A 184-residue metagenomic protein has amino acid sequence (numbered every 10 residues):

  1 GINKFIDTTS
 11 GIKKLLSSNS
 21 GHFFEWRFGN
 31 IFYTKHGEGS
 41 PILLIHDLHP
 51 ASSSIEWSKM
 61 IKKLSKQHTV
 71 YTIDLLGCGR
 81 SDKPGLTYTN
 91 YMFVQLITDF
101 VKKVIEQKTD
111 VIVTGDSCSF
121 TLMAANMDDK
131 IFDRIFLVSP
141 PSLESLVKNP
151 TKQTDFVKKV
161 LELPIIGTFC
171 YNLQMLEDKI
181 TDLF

Functional and structural regions predicted by a protein language model:
G1-I42, S65-H68, E106-Q107: Alpha/beta-hydrolase fold catalytic core
R27-R80: Conserved HGGG/HGGXW glycine-rich cap/lid loop of the alpha/beta-hydrolase fold
S54-E56, S81-T87, L146-N149: Conserved catalytic-core motifs of eukaryotic protein kinase domains, centered on the activation segment
K62, T72-I112: Active-site loop/oxyanion-hole signature of alpha/beta-hydrolase fold enzymes
V111-T114, V138: Short beta-strand immediately N-terminal to the catalytic nucleophile in serine-hydrolase-like folds
V113-M123: Glycine-rich nucleophile elbow surrounding the catalytic serine of serine-hydrolase chemistry
M123-M127, F132-I166: Flexible "cap/lid" loop of the alpha/beta hydrolase fold
L146-P150, T168-F184: Conserved alpha/beta-hydrolase catalytic His-Asp/Glu region
